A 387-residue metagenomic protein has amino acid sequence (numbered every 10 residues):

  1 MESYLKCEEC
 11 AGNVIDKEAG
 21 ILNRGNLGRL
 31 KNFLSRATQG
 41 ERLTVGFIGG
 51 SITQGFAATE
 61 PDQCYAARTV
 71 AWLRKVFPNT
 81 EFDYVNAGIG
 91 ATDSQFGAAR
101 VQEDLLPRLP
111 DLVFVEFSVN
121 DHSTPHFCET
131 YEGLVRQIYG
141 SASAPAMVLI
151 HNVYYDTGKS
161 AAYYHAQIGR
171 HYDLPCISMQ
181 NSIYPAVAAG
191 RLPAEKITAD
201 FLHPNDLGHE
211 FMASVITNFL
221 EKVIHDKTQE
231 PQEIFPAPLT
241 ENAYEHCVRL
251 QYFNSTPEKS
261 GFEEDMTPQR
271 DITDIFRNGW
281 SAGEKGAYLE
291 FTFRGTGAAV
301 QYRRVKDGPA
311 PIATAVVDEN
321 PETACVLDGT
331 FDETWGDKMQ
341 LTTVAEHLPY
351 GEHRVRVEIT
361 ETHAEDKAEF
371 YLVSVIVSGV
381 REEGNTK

Functional and structural regions predicted by a protein language model:
M1-F47, T53-E60, R74-T80, R191 (+1 more regions): N-terminal secretory targeting modules
G25-L34, A67-V70, S94-P107, E129-Q137 (+1 more regions): Alpha-helical scaffolding within the catalytic cores of extracellular/periplasmic polymer-degrading hydrolases
T44-I48, D83-G88, L112-F117, A146-H151 (+1 more regions): Structural recognition of the beta-strand scaffold that forms the well-ordered cores of secreted hydrolase catalytic
G46-I48, Q54, S94-C128: Oxyanion-hole/transition-state-stabilizing segment in secreted/luminal serine hydrolases and related acyltransferases
S51-Q54, I89-S94, S118-T124, P145 (+3 more regions): Solvent-exposed loop/turn segments at secondary-structure junctions within structured extracellular/periplasmic domains
F56-P61, F96-A98, T124-F127, S160-A162 (+2 more regions): Short, solvent-exposed loop/turn and secondary-structure capping segments
D62-R74: Short catalytic helix/loop segments, enriched in acidic residues and glycine and frequently bearing histidine
Q137, S141-P236: Contiguous mid-protein beta-loop-alpha structural module that forms a pocket-lining wall or clamp of enzyme active
